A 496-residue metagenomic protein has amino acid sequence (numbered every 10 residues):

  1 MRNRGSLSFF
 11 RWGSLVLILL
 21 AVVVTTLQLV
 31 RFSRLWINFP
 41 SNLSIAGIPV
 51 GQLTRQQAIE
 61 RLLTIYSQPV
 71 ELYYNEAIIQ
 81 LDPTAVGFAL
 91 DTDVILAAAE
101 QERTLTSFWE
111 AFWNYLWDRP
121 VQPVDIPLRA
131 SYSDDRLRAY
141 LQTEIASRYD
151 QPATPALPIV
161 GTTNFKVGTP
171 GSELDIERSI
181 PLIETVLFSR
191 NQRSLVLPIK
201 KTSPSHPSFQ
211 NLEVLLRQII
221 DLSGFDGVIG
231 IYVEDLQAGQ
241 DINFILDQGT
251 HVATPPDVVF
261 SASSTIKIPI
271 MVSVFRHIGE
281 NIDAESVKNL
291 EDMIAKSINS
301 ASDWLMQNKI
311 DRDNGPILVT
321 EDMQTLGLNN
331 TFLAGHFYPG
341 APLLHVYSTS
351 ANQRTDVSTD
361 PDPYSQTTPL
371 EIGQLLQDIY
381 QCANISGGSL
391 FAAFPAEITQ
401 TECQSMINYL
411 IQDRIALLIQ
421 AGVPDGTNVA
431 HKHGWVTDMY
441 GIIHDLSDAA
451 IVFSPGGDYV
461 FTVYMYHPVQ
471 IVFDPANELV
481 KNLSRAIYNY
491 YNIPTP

Functional and structural regions predicted by a protein language model:
M1-Q248, V252: Surface-exposed, secretory/extracytoplasmic low-complexity segments enriched in Ser/Thr/Asn/Gly/Pro
T54, S133-I145, S179, L212-L216 (+10 more regions): Stable alpha-helical elements in mature extracytoplasmic
L72, Q151-L157, Q192-P198, V228-Y232 (+5 more regions): Surface-exposed patches in mature extracellular/periplasmic domains of secreted proteins
V121-P123, H251-D257, S286-K288, I298-M306 (+2 more regions): Flexible glycine/proline-enriched surface loops and loop-helix/loop-strand junctions
S223, V259, Y364-T367, Q374-P496: Structured C-terminal helix/loop/strand segments within mature extracytoplasmic catalytic/sensor domains
E234-L236, I245-D247, V274, I294-S297 (+6 more regions): Active-site-proximal beta-strand/loop segments in catalytic clefts of secreted hydrolases
V258-I282, M293, F461: Active-site SXXK
M306-F394: Mid-domain, small-residue-enriched loop/turn segments at the edges of structured enzyme/sensor domains
